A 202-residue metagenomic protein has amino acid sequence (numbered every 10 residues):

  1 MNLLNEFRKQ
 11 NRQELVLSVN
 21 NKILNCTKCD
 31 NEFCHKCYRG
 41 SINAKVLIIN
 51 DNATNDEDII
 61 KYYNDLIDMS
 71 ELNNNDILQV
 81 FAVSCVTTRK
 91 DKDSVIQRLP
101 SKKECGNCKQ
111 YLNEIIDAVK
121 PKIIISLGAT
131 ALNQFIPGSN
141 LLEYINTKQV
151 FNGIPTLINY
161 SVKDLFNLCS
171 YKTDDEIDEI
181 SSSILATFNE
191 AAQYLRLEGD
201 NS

Functional and structural regions predicted by a protein language model:
N2-S202: A polyanion-binding, active-site-adjacent surface
